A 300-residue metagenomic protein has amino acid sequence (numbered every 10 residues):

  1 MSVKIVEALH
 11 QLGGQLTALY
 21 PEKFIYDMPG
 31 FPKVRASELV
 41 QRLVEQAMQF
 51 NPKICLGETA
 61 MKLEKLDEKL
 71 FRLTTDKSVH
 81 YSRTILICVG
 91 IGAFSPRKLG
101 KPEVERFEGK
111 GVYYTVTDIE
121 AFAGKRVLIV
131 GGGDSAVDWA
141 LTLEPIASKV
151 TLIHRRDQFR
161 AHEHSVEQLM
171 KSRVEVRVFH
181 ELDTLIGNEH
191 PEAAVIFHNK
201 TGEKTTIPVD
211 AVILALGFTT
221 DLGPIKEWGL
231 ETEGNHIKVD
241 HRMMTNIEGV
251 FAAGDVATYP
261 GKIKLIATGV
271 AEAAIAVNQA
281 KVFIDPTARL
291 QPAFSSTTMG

Functional and structural regions predicted by a protein language model:
M1-P52, S135-E163: Beta1-alpha1 glycine-rich phosphate/pyrophosphate-binding loop at the start of Rossmann-like nucleotide-binding domains
G13-G14, S95-P96, D138, R160 (+3 more regions): Glycine/Thr-rich phosphate-binding loops of Rossmann-like dinucleotide-binding domains
Q41, A47-T75, V79-S82, I87 (+3 more regions): A Rossmann-like FAD-binding core segment of flavoenzymes
G57, A123-R126, F179, I247: Phosphate-coordination loops involved in phosphoryl transfer and adenosine-cofactor binding
S82, C88-G90, V130, A215-L216 (+1 more regions): Short, well-ordered coil/turn residues at beta-beta hairpins and beta-strand->alpha-helix junctions within
I91-D134, D138-I146, K238-D240: Glycine-rich dinucleotide-binding loop and its adjacent helix/turn
G100-A121, A211-A267, A271, I275-V282: FAD-site-proximal beta/loop scaffold in flavoenzymes
